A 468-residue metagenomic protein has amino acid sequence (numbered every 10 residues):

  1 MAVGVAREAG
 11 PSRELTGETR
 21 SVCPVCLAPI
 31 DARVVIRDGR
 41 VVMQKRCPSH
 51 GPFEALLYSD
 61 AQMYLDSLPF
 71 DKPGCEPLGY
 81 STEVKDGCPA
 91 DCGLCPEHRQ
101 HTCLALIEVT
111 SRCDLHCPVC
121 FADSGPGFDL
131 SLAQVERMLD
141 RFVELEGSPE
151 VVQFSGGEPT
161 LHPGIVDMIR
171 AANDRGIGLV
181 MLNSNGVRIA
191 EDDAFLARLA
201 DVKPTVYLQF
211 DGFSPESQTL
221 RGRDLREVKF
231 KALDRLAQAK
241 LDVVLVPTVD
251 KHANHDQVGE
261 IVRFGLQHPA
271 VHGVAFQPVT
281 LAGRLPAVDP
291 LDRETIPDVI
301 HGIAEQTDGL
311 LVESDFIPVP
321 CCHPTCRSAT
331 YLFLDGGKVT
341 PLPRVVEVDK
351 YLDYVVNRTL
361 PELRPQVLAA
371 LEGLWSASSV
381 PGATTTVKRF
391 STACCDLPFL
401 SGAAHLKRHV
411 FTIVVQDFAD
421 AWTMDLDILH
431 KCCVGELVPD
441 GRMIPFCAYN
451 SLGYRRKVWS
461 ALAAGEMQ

Functional and structural regions predicted by a protein language model:
M1, T219-L220, R226, D234 (+1 more regions): Radical SAM enzyme [4Fe-4S]-AdoMet core and its adjacent flexible, acidic and glycine-rich loops/tails across
M1-D86, T330-Q468: Radical SAM enzyme core and accessory elements
G17, R37-G39, R99-H101, H268-A270: Solvent-exposed loop and beta-edge segments used for protein-protein assembly and interaction
V34, Y58, F128-S131, P163 (+5 more regions): Generic domain-boundary/flexible-linker signal
G39-D60, P69-F70, G74-S184, R188-A197 (+1 more regions): Conserved alpha-helical substructure of the radical SAM core
H50, F213, D250, L281 (+1 more regions): Short, solvent-exposed loop/turn segments at secondary-structure junctions
D123-G127, G212-E216, L281-A282: A short, flexible beta-alpha/helix-coil linker loop
E136-Q153, H162-P278: Radical SAM/AdoMet-radical enzyme domain recognition
